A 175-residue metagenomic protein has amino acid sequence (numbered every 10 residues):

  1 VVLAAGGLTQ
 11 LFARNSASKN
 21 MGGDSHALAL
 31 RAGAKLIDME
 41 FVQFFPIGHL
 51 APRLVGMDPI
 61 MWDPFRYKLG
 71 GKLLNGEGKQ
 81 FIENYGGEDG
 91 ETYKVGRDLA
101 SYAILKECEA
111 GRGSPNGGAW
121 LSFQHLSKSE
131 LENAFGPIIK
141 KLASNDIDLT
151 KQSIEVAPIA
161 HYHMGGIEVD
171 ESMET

Functional and structural regions predicted by a protein language model:
V1-A5, A29: Short hydrophobic core segments
L3, P64, V169-E171: Short beta-strand elements
A4-T9, M21, E40-F41: FAD-binding core of FAD-dependent oxidoreductases, characterized by glycine-rich FAD pyrophosphate-binding loops
G7-R14, F44-I47, H161-M164: Glycine-rich phosphate/pyrophosphate-binding beta-alpha loops
L11-A32: A conserved FAD-binding loop/helix module that cradles the flavin
K19-G23, E132, G136, M173: Conserved structured core elements
L28, A34-E155: An anion/pyrophosphate-binding glycine-rich loop and adjacent beta-alpha core in soluble alpha-beta enzymes
I159-T175: FAD-binding beta-loop-beta segment adjacent to the flavin cofactor pocket
